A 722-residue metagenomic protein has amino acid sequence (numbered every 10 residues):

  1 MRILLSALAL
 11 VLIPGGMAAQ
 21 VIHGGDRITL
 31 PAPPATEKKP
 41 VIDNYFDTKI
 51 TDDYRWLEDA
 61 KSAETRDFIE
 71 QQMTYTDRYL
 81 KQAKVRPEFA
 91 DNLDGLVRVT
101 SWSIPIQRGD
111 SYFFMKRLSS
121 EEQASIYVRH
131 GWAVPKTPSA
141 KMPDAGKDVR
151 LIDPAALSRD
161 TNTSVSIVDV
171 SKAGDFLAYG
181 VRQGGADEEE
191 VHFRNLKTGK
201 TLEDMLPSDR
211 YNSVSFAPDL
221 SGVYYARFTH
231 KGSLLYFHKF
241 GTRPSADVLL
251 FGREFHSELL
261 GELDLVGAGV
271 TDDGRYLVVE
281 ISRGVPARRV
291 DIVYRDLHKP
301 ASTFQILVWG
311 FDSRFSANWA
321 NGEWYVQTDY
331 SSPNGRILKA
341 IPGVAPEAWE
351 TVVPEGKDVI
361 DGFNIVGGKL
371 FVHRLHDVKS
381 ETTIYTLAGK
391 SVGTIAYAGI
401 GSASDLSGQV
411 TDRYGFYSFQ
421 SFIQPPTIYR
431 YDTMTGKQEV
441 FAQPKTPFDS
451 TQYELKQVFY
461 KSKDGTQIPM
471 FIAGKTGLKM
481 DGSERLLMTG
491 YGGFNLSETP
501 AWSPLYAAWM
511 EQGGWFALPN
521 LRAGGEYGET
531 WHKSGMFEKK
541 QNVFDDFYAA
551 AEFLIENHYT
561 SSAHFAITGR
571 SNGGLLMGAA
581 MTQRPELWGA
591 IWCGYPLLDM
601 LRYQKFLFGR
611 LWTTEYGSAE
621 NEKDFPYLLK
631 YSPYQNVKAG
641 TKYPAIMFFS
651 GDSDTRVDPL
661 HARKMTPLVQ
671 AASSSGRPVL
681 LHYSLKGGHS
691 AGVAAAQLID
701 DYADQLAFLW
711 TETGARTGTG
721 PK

Functional and structural regions predicted by a protein language model:
L4-L12: Sec-dependent N-terminal signal peptides
A7, A18-L387, S391-Y414, Q420-P426 (+7 more regions): Beta-propeller folds
R117, D329, Q420, T489-G493 (+2 more regions): Glycine-rich His-Gly loop
I152-S171, G180-A186, K200, Y431-K437 (+5 more regions): Cap/lid segment of the alpha/beta-hydrolase catalytic domain
D160, L249-G261, S450-T451, K456 (+1 more regions): Surface-exposed acidic, glycine/proline-enriched linker/cap segments that occur as 15-30-residue helix-coil
G184-A186, L196-K200, A217, T242-R243 (+11 more regions): Secondary-structure transition/capping motifs at alpha-helix termini and the adjoining loop/turn into the next element
S215, Y224, V278, V293-Y294 (+20 more regions): Structured core elements
L518-K722: Active-site-proximal cap/loop segments of hydrolase catalytic domains
